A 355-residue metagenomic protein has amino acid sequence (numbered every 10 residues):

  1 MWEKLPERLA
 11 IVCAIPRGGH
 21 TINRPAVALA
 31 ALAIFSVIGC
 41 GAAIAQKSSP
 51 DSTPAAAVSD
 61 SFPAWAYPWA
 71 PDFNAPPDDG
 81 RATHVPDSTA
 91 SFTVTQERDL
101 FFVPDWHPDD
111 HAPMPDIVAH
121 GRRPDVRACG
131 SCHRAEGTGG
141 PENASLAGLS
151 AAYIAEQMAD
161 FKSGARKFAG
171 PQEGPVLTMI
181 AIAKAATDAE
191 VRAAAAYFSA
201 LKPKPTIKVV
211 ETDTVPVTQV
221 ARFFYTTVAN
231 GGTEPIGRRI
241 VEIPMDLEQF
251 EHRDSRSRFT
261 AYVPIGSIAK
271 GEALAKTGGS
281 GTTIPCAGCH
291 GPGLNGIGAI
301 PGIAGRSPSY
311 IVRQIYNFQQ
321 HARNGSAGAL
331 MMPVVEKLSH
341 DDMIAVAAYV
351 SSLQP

Functional and structural regions predicted by a protein language model:
L5-L9, C13-A30: Bacterial N-terminal signal peptides that target proteins for export
L29-G39: Bacterial N-terminal signal peptides
G41-A45: Sec/Tat signal peptide C-region and signal peptidase I cleavage site
K47-R127, R166-P285, Q320-P355: Flexible coil segments in periplasmic/lumen-exposed cytochrome c-class electron-transfer proteins
S131, G288: Short, cysteine/histidine-rich loop/knuckle motifs that typically chelate Zn2+
A135, P292: Cys/His-rich metal-chelating microdomains
A147-V176, V209, A304-Y316, Q320-A329: Extended intrinsically disordered, low-complexity coil regions enriched in Ser, Thr, Gly, Ala and often Pro
